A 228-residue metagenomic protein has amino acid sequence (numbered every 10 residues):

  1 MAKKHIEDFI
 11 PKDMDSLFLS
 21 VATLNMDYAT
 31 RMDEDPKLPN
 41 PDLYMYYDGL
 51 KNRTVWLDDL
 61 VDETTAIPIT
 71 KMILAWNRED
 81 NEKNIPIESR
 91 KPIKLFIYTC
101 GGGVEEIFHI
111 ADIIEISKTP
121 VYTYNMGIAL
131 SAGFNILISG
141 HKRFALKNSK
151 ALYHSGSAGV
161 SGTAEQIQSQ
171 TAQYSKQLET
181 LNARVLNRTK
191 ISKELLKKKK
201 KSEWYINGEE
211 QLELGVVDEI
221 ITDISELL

Functional and structural regions predicted by a protein language model:
M1-L228: Terminal-region recognition feature
